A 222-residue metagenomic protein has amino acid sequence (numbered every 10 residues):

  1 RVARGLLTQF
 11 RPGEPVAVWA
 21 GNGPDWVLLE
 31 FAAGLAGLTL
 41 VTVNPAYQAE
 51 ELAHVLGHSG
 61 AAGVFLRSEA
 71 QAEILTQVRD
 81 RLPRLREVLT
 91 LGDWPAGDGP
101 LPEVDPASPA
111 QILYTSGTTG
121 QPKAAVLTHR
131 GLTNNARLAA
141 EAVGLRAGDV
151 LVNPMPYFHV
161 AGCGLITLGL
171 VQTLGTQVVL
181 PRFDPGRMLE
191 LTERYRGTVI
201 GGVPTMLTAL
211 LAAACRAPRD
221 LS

Functional and structural regions predicted by a protein language model:
R4-Q9, L35-W94, P100-P102: Structural core segment of the AMP-binding/adenylate-forming
V16, A33, V64, P109 (+5 more regions): Conserved S/T- and glycine-rich ATP-binding loop of Class I adenylate-forming
A17-W19, W26, E30, G34-F65 (+3 more regions): Short beta-strand->loop structural element characteristic of the AMP-binding/adenylate-forming
G60-G63, D80-L89, V150-V152, T198-G202 (+1 more regions): Conserved helix-loop-beta element of the AMP-binding
R67-E69, R182, P204-T205: Short secondary-structure boundary segments
G97-Y114, G120-Q121, G144-V150: Conserved pre-ATP/AMP-binding loop-to-beta segment of ANL
A110-R137: Conserved AMP-binding A3 loop
T133-V150, F158-V199, L207-A209, A213-A217: Conserved AMP-binding/adenylation subdomain of ANL enzymes
